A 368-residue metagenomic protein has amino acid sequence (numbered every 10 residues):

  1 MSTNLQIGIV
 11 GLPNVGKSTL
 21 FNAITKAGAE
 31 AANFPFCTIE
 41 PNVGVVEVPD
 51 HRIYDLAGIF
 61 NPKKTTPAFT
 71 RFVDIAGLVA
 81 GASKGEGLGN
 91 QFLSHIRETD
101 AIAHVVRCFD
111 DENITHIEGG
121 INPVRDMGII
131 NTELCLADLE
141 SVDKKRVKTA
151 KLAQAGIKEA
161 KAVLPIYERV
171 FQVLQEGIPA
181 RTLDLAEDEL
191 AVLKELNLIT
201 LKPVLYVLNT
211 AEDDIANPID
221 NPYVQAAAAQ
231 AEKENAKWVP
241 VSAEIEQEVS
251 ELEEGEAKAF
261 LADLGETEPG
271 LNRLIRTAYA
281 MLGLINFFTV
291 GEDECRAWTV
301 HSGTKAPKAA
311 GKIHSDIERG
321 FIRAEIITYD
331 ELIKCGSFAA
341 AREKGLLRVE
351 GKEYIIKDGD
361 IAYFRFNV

Functional and structural regions predicted by a protein language model:
M1-E112, D143-K144: Conserved G1/Walker A P-loop phosphate-binding module
M1-V10, V15, F21, K148-I355 (+2 more regions): C-terminal-of-GTPase-core extension/linker across diverse P-loop GTPases
F36, D50-I53, T66-F72, E86-D100 (+9 more regions): Amphipathic alpha-helical transducer elements in NTP-driven molecular machines
I39, T115, S250: Short Asp/Glu-rich motifs
G44-P49, A76-E86, R97-K158, V173-A186 (+1 more regions): Conserved Switch II/interswitch segment of TRAFAC-class P-loop GTPases
